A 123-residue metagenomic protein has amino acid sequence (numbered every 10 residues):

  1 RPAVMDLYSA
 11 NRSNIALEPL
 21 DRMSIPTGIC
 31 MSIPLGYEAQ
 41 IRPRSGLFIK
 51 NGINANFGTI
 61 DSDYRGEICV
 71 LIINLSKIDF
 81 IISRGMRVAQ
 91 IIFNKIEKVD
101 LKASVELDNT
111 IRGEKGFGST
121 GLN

Functional and structural regions predicted by a protein language model:
R1-N123: DUTPase catalytic domain/fold
